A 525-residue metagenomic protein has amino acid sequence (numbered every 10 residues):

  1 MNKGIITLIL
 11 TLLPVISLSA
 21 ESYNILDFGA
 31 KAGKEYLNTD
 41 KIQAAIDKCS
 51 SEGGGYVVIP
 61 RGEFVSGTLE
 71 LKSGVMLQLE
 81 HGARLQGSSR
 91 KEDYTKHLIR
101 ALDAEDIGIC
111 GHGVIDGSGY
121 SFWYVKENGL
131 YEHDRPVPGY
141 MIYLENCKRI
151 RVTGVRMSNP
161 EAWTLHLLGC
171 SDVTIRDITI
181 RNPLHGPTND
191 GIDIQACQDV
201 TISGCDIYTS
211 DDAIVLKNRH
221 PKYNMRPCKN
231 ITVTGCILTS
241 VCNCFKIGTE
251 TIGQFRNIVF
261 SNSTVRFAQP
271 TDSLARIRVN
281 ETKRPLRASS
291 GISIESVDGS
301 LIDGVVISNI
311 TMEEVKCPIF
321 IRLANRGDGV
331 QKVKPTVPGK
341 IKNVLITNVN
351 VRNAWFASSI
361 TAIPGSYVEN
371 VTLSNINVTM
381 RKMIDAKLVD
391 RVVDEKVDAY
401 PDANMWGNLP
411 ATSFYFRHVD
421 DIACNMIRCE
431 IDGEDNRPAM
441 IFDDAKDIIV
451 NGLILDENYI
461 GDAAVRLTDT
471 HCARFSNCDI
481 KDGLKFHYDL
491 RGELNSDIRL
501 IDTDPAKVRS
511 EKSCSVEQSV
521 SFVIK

Functional and structural regions predicted by a protein language model:
M1-I5: Positively charged n-region of N-terminal signal peptides that target proteins for export
T7-S17: Bacterial N-terminal signal peptides
L18-K525: Extracellular/periplasmic carbohydrate-active domains that bind, remodel, or depolymerize complex polysaccharides
